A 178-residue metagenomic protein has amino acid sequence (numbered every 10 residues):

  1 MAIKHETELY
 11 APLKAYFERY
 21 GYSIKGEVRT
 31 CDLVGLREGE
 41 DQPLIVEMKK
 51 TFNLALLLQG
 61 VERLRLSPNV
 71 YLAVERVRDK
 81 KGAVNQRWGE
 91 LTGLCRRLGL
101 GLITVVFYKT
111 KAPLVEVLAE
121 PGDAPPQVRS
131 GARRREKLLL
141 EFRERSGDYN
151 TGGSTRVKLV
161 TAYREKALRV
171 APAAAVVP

Functional and structural regions predicted by a protein language model:
M1, V46-E47, R78, V157: Short, contiguous strand/loop micro-motifs
M1-C31, L36-E40, G89-T92, R96-I103 (+2 more regions): Acidic-basic catalytic patches of nuclease active cores, encompassing PD-(D/E)XK and other metal-cofactor nuclease
I3, K50-N53, V160: Short, charged/polar micro-motifs that form catalytic or ligand-binding hotspots
H5, A83, A162: Soluble or luminal CAZymes and related metallo-dependent hydrolases
P12, L58-Q59, R169: Well-ordered alpha-helical segments embedded in enzymatic catalytic cores
L13, L33-G35, D41-F52, R63 (+1 more regions): Conserved catalytic cores of phosphodiester-cleaving nucleases, focusing on short active-site segments
K50-F107: Catalytic cores of nucleic-acid endonucleases
G89-P178: Non-catalytic C-terminal interaction segments of nucleic acid-processing enzymes
